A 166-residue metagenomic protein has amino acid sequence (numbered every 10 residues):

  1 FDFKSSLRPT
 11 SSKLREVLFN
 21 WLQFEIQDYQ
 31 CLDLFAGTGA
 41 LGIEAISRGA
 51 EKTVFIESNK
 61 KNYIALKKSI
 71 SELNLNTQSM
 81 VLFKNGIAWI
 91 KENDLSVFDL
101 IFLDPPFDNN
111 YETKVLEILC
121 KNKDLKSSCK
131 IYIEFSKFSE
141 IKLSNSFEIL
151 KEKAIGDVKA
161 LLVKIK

Functional and structural regions predicted by a protein language model:
F1-K166: Class I S-adenosyl-L-methionine-dependent methyltransferase catalytic core
